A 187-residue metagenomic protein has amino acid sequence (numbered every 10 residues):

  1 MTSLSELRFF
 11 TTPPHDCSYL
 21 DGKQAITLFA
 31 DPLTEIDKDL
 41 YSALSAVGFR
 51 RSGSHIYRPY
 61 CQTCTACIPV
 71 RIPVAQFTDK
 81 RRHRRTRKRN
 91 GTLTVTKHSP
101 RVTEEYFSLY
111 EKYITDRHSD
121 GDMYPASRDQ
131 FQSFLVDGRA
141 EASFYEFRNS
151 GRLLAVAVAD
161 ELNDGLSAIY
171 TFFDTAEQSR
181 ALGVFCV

Functional and structural regions predicted by a protein language model:
M1-S99: Terminal substrate-recognition subdomain of acyl/acetyltransferases
P13-I26, Y41, Y110-Y113, S127-Q130 (+2 more regions): Generic ordered-secondary-structure signal
K38, E104, V184-F185: A structural signal for well-ordered alpha-helical segments within the folded catalytic domains of diverse enzymes
S52-Q62, I72-S179: A conserved beta-strand-loop-helix scaffold within acyl/acetyltransferase catalytic domains
S179-V187: Conserved acetyl-CoA-binding loop-helix of GNAT-fold acetyltransferases
